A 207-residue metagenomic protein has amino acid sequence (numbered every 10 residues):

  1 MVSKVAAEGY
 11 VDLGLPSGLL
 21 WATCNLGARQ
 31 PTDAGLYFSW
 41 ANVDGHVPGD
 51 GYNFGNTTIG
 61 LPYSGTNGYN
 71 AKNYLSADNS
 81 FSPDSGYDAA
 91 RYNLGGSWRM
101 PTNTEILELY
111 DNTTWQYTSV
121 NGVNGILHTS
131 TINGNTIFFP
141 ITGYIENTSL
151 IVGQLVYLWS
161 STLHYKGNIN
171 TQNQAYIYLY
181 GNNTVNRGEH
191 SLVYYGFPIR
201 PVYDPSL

Functional and structural regions predicted by a protein language model:
E8-G9, G14-L207: C-terminal, surface-exposed recognition/capping segments
